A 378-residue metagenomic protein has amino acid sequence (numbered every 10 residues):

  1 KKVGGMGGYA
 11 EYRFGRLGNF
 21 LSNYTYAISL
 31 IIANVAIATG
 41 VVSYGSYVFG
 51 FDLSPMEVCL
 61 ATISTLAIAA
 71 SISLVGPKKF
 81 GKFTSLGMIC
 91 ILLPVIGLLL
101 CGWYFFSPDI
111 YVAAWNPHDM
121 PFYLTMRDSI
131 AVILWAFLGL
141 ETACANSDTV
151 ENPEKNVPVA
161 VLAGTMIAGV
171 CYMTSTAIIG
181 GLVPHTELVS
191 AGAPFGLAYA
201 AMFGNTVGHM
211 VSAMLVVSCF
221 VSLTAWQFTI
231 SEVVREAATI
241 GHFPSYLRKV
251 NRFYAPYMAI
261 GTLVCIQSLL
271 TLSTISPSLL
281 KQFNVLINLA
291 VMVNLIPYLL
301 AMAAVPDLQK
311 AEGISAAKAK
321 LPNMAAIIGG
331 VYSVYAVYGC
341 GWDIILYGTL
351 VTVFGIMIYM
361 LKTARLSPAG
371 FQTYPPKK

Functional and structural regions predicted by a protein language model:
K1-L66, A70-L74, K79, V216-E236 (+3 more regions): Hydrophobic transmembrane alpha-helices that form the core helical bundles of multi-pass secondary transporters
G4-G15, Y47-F51, L162-T224, F243-A290: TM-loop-TM module centered on a large, flexible mid-protein loop between adjacent transmembrane helices in multi-pass
G45, M56-P108, M120, V161-M166 (+3 more regions): Membrane-interface loop-to-helix entry segments
Y47, A69-S73, V95-G102, T176-G180 (+4 more regions): Structural signal for membrane-spanning alpha-helices in multi-pass inner-membrane proteins, emphasizing helix cores
G50-E57, S85-S212, I344-Y347: Helix-loop-helix junctions that connect adjacent transmembrane segments in multi-pass membrane transporters
F105-A113, M302-A311, L366-K377: A cytosolic-side transmembrane-helix exit/cap motif
F243-V250, S278-L279, L299-K318, P368: Alpha-helical transmembrane segments
V293-N294, A303, K320-K378: A generic transmembrane alpha-helix motif of multi-pass inner-membrane proteins
